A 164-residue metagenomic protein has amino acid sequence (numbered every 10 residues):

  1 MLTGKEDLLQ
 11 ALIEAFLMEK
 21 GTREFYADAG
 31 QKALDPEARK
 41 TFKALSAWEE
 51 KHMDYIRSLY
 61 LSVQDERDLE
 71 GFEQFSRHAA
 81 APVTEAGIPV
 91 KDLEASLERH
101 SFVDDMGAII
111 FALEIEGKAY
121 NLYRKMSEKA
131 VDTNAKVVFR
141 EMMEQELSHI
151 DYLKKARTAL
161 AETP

Functional and structural regions predicted by a protein language model:
M1-P164: Non-heme di-metal
